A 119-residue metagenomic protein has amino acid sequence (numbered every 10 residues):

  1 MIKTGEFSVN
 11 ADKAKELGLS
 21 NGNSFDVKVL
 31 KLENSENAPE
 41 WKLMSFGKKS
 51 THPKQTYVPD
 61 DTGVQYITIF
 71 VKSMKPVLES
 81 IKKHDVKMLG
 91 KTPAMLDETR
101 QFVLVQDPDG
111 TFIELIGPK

Functional and structural regions predicted by a protein language model:
M1-A38, K83, L96: Core segments of cupin and vicinal oxygen chelate
I2, N37-P39, M44-F112: Vicinal oxygen chelate
N10-K13, S50-H52, K119: Flexible, glycine-rich phosphate/dinucleotide-binding loops and adjacent beta-alpha linkers at cofactor/substrate
G22-K28, D107-E114: Short, structured secondary-structure boundary patches
N23, S35, K75-P76, K119: Long hydrophobic alpha-helices with heptad-repeat/coiled-coil character
L30-S35, V105-P108, P118: Active-site beta-strand termini and strand-to-loop segments that position acidic
